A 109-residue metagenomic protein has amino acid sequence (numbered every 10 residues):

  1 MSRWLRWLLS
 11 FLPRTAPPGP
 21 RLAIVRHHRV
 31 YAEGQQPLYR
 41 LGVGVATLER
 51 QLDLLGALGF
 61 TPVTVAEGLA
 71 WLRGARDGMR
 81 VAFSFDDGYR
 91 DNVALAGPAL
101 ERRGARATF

Functional and structural regions predicted by a protein language model:
M1-F109: Catalytic alpha-helical scaffold of carbohydrate-active enzymes acting on polysaccharides/glycoconjugates
